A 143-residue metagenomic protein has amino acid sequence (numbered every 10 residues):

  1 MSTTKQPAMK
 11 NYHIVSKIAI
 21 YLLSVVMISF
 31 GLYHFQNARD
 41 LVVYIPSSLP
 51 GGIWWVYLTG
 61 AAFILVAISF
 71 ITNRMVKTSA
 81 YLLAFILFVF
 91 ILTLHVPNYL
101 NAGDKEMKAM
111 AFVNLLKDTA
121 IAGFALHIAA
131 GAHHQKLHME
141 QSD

Functional and structural regions predicted by a protein language model:
M1-Q36, V56-A61, L65, T72-D143: Extended, low-polarity transmembrane helix blocks
I18-A19, N37-P50: Short juxtamembrane and helix-loop transition motifs at transmembrane-helix boundaries in membrane proteins
